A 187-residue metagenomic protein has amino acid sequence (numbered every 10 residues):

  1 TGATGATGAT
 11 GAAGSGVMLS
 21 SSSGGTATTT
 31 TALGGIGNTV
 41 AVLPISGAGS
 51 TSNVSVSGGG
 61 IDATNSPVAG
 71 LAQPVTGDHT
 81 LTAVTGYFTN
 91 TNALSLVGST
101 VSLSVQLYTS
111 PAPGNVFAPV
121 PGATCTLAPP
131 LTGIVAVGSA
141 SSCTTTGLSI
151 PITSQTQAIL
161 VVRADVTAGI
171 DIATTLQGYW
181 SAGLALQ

Functional and structural regions predicted by a protein language model:
G2-L19: Collagen/collagen-like triple-helix recognition
D62-G77: Short beta-strands within extracellular/lumenal beta-sheet-rich domains
T76-T85, T100: Extended extracellular/luminal ectodomain segments enriched in beta-structured repeat modules
F88-T100, P113, T167-I170: Extended, low-complexity, turn-rich repeat/linker tracts enriched in Gly/Pro/Ser/Thr and Asp/Glu that occur
S95-Q106, T175-G178: Short coil-to-beta strand junction motifs in C2/discoidin
V120-T145: Extracellular carbohydrate recognition and processing domains and analogous Trp-centered ligand-binding platforms
S149-T167: Noncatalytic modules at the cell exterior or secretory-pathway interfaces, chiefly beta-strand-rich lectin/adhesion
T167-Q187: C-terminal interaction-tip segments
